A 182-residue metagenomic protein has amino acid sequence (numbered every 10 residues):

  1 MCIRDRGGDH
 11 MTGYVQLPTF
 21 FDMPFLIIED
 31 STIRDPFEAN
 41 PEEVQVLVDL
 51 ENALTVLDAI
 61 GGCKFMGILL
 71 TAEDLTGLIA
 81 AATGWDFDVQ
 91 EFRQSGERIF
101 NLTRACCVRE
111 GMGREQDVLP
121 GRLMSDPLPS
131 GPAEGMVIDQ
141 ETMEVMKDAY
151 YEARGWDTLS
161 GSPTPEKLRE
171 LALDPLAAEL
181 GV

Functional and structural regions predicted by a protein language model:
M1-V182: Extended C-terminal regions of large enzymes
